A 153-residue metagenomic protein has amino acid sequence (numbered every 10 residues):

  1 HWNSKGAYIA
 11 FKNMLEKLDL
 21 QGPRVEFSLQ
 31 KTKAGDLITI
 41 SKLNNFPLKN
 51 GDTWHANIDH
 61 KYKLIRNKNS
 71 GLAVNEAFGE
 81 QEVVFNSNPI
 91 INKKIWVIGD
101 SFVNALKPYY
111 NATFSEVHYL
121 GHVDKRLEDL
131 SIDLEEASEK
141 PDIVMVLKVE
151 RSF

Functional and structural regions predicted by a protein language model:
H1-F153: Extracellular glycan-modifying ectodomains
